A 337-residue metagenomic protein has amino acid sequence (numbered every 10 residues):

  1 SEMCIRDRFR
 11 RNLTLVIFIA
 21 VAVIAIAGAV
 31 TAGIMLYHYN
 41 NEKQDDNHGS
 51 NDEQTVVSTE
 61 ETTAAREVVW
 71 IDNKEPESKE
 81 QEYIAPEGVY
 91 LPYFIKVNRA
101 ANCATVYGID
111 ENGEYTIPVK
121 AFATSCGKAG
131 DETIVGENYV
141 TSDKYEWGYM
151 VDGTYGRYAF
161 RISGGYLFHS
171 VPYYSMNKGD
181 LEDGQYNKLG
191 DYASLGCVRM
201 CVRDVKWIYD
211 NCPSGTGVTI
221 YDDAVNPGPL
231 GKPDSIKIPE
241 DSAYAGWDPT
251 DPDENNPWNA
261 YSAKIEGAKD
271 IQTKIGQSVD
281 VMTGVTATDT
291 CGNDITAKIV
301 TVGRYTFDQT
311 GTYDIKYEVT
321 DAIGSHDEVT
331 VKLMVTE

Functional and structural regions predicted by a protein language model:
M3-I5: Short, small-residue-biased leader/transition segments that mark boundaries at the very start of proteins
R8-I24: N-terminal Sec-pathway targeting helices
H38-Y90, Y244-G267: N-terminal, intrinsically disordered, polar/charged segments of Gram-positive cell-envelope systems that serve as
N73-G179: Gly/Pro-biased beta-strand-loop elements
C126-K128, L333-E337: Interdomain boundary/hinge segments at the C-termini of tandem beta-sandwich modules
W147-S262: Exported/periplasmic cell-wall-interacting domains
A260-N293: Solvent-exposed, low-complexity, repeat-rich "mucin-like" stalks and linkers
N293-V335: Serine/threonine-rich, repeat-prone extracellular segments and beta-strand-based repeat modules of secreted/surface
